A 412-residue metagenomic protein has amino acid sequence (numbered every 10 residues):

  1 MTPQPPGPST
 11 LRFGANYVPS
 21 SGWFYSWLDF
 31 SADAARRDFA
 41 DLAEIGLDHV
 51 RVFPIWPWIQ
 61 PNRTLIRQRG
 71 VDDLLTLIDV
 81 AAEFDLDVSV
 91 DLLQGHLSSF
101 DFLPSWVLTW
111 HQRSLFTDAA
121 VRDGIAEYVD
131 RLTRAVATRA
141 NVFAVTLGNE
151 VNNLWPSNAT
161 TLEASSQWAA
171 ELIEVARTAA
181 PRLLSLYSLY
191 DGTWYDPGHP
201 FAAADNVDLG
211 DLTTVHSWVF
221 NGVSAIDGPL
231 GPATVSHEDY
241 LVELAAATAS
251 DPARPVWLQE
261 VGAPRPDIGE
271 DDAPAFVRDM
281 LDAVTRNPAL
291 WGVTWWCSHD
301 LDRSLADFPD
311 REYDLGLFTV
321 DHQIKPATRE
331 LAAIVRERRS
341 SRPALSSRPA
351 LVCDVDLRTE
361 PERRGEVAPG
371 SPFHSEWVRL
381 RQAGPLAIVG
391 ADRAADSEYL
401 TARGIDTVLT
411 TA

Functional and structural regions predicted by a protein language model:
M1-H49, V80-E83, D87, E174-T178 (+4 more regions): N-terminal carbohydrate-binding accessory modules
P8-F13, G46-D48, A82-V88, T138-F143 (+4 more regions): Short, well-ordered coil/turn segments that N-cap beta-strands
A15, L42, V50, A81 (+8 more regions): Conserved, mostly hydrophobic/aromatic
S26, D279, A283, N287-A412: Aromatic-rich peripheral "rim/lid" segments of glycoside hydrolase catalytic domains that contact and position glycan
W27-A43, I125-A135, Y195-N206, P274-A283: Short, acidic/polar
A35-V107, L162-L186: Aromatic-lined substrate-binding rim segments of carbohydrate-active enzymes
N62-D72, L103-A180, G198-H199, I226 (+1 more regions): Active-site cleft segment of glycoside hydrolase catalytic domains centered on the general acid/base Glu
S166, E171, A180-P266, D300: Glycoside hydrolase catalytic-domain groove-lining segments
